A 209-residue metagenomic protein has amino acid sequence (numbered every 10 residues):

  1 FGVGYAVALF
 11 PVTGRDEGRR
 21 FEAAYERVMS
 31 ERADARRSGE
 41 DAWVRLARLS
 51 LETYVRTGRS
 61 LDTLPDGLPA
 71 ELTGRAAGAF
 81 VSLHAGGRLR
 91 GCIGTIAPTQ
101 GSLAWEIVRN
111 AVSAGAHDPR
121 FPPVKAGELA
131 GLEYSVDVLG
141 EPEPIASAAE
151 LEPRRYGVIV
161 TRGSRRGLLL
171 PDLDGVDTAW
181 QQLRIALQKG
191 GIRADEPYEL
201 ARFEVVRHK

Functional and structural regions predicted by a protein language model:
F1-D41, A126, P144-A146, E150-R155 (+2 more regions): Flexible, D/E/H-enriched segments
S38-G78: Short, basic/aromatic recognition patches
T57-D66, F121-G131, R193-L200: Flexible, glycine/charged-enriched surface loops at secondary-structure junctions
L72-G94: Extended hydrophobic
G86-L89, T99-G101, G140-P144: Short, charged/polar surface micro-motifs in flexible loops or helix N-caps
I96-G115: A short, polar/charged loop-to-alpha-helix boundary motif
S113-I159: Short, structured beta-strand-loop surface elements
